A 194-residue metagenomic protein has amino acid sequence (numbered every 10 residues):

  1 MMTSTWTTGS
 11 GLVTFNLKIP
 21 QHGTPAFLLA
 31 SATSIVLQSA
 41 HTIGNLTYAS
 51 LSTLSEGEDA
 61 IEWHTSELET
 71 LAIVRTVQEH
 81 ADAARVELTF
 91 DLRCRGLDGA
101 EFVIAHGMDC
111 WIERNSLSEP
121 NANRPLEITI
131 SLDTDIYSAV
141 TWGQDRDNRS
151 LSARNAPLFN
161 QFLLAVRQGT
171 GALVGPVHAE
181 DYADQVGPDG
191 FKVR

Functional and structural regions predicted by a protein language model:
M1-A60: Short, extreme N-terminal segment that most often corresponds to the first beta-strand
M1-S4, R124-R194: Acidic, proline/glycine-rich low-complexity IDRs
T8-L12, A83-E87, V103-A105, N123-E127: A general secondary-structure signal for short beta-strands and their flanking turns/coil in non-transmembrane regions
G11-I19, T65-E67, A72-T76, I128-D145: Short, hydrophobic beta-strand segments
H22-L29, W63-T70, N148, S152: Intrinsic-disorder-associated interaction segments
I35-I43, H80, F162-A165, G169 (+1 more regions): Conserved short hydrophobic interaction patches
Q38-N115: Short, intrinsically disordered low-complexity segments
W111-I130: Amphipathic N-proximal alpha-helical interface segments
